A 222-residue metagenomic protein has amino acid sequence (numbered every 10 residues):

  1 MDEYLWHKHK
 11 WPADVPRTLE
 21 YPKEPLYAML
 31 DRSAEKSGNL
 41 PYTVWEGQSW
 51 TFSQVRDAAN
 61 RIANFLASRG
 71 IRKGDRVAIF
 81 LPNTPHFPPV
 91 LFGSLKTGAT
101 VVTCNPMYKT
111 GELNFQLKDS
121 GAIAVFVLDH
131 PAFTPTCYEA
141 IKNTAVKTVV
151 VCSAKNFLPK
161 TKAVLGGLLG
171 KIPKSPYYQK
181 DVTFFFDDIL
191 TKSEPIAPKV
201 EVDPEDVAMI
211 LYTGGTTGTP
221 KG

Functional and structural regions predicted by a protein language model:
M1-K23: Flexible, non-catalytic linker and terminal segments flanking ANL/adenylate-forming cores
E3-K8, A28-T51: AMP-dependent adenylate-forming
E20-P22, N39-T84, P88-F92, K109-N114: Conserved AMP-binding/adenylate-forming core of the ANL superfamily
P22-L26, D129, V182, D203: Residue-level signature of the cytosolic catalytic core of signaling kinases
V55, V77, S94, V125 (+2 more regions): Conserved S/T- and glycine-rich ATP-binding loop of Class I adenylate-forming
S68-R69, K96-D188: Structural core segment of the AMP-binding/adenylate-forming
K174-Y212, T219: Conserved pre-ATP/AMP-binding loop-to-beta segment of ANL
